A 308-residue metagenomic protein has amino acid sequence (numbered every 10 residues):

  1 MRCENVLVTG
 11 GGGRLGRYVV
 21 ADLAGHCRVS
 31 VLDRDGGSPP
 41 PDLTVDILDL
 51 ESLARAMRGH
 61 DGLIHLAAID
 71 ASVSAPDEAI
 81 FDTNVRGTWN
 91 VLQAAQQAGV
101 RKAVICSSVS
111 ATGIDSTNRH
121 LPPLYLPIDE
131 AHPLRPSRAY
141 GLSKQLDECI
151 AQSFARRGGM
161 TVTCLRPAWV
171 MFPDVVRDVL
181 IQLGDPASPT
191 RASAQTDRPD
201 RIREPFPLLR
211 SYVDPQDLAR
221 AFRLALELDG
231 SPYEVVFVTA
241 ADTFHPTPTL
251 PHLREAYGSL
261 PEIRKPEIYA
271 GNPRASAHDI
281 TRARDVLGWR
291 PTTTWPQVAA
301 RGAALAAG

Functional and structural regions predicted by a protein language model:
V6-G25: N-terminal Rossmann NAD(P)H-binding glycine-rich loop of SDR-like oxidoreductase domains
I47-T83, A94: NAD(P)H-binding glycine-rich loop region in Rossmannoid oxidoreductase-like domains and their noncatalytic homologs
L48, A79-G87, L134, L142-S143 (+1 more regions): Glycine-rich NAD(P)-binding loop of the Rossmann-fold in SDR/ketoreductase-type enzymes
D82, N118-V162: Catalytic helix-loop patch of NAD(P)-dependent Rossmann-fold dehydrogenases
N90-S137: Conserved Rossmann-fold NAD(P)-dependent oxidoreductase catalytic core, especially the SDR/UDP-sugar
R157-T161, F172-P189, L224-V236: Glycine/proline-rich active-site loop of Rossmann-fold NAD(P)-dependent oxidoreductases
L209, D217-A275, I280: Mid/C-terminal beta-alpha module of Rossmann-like enzyme folds, strongest in SDR-family dehydrogenases/epimerases
R274, I280-V286, R290-G308: Amphipathic terminal alpha-helices
